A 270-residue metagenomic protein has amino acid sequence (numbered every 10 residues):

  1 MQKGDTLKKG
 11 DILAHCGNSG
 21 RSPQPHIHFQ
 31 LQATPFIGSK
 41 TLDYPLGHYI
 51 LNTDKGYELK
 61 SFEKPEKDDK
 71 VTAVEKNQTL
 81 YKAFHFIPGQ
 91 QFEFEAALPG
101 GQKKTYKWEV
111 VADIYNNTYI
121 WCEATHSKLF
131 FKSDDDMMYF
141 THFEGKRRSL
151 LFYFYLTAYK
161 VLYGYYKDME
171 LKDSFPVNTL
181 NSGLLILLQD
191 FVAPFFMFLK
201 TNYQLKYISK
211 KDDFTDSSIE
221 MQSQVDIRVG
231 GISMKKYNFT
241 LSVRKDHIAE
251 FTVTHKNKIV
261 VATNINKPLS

Functional and structural regions predicted by a protein language model:
Q2, N18-P25: Short glycine/proline-centered loop/turn elements that form peptide/ligand docking sites
Q2-H15: Short, well-structured beta-strand-loop connectors
D5, D134-M138, N266-L269: A short, sequence-level motif marking secondary-structure junctions
G17-G20, L31-A33: Active-site proximal loops enriched in glycine and acidic residues that flank catalytic Cys/His/Asp and coordinate
Q24-H26, N117, I248: A generic structural signal for beta-strand entry/edge sites
Q30-K160: Acidic, glycine-rich catalytic/binding loops that coordinate metals and/or anionic ligands
I120, E250-V253: Short linear proline/tyrosine/threonine-rich motifs used for host-factor recruitment and membrane trafficking/assembly
L150-H247, T254-L269: Preference for solvent-exposed, low-hydrophobicity sequence contexts
